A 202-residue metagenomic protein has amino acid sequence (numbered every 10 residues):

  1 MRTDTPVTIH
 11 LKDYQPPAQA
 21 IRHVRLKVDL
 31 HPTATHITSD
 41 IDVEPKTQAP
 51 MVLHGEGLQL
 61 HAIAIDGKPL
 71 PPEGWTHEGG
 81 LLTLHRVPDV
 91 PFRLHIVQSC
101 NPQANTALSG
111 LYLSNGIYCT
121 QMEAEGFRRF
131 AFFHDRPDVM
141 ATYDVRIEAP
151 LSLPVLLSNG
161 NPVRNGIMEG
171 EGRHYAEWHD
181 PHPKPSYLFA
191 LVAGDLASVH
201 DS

Functional and structural regions predicted by a protein language model:
M1-S202: Acidic/His-enriched low-complexity segments
